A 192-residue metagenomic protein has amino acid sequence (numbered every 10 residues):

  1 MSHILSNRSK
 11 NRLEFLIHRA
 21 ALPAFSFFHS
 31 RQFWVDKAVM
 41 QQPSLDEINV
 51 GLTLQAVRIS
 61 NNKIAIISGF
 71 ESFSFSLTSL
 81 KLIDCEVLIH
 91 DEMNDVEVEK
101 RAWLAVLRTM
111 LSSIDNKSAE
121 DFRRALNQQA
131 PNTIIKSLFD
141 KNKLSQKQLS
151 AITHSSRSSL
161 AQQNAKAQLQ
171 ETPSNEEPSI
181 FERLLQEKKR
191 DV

Functional and structural regions predicted by a protein language model:
M1-E86: Short, charged/polar connector segments at secondary-structure boundaries
H3-P23, V39-P43, I89-D95, I114 (+5 more regions): General structural signal for secondary-structure boundaries
R8, D36-M40, G69, H90-V106 (+3 more regions): Non-transmembrane, interaction-prone segments in cytosolic or luminal domains
R8, R12, R19, R31 (+7 more regions): Arginine residue identity/basic-tract feature
S44-I48, S118-E120, S150: Short hydrophobic/aromatic-rich motifs at helix boundaries and adjacent loops
T78-L80, E99-R101, Q163, S174: General "foldedness" signal
I83-Q148: Amphipathic, charge-rich alpha-helical segments that serve as recognition/docking helices
E120-V192: An acidic, glycine-rich, mixed-charge low-complexity segment common to nucleic-acid enzymes
